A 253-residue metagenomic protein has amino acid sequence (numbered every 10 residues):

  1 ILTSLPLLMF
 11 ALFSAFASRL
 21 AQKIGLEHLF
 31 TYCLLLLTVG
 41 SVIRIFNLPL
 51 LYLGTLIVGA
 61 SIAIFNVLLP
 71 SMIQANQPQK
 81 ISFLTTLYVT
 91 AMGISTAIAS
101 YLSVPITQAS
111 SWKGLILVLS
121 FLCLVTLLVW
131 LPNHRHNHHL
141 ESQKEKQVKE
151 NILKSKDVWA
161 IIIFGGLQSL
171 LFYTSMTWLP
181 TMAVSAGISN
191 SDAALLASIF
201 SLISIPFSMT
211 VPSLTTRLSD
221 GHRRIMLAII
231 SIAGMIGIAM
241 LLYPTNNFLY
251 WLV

Functional and structural regions predicted by a protein language model:
P6-A15, T96-A97, S201-M209: Residue-level signature of mid-helix packing/kink "hotspots" within the transmembrane helices of 12-pass Major
L12-L48: Conserved MFS/SLC helix-loop-helix module at the cytosolic interface between two early adjacent transmembrane helices
F13-G25, F207-G221: Helix-to-loop junctions at the C-terminal end of transmembrane segments in multipass secondary transporters
L51-I64, L249-V253: Hydrophobic core of transmembrane alpha-helices in multi-pass small-molecule transporters, especially MFS/SLC-type
L56-T90: Cytoplasmic helix-loop-helix junction between adjacent transmembrane helices in 12-TM secondary transporters
L87-H134: Helix-loop-helix hairpin linking two adjacent transmembrane segments in secondary transporters
K156-P206: Extracytoplasmic gate region of multi-pass secondary transporters
G221-V253: C-terminal transmembrane helical hairpin of 12-TM major facilitator-type secondary transporters
